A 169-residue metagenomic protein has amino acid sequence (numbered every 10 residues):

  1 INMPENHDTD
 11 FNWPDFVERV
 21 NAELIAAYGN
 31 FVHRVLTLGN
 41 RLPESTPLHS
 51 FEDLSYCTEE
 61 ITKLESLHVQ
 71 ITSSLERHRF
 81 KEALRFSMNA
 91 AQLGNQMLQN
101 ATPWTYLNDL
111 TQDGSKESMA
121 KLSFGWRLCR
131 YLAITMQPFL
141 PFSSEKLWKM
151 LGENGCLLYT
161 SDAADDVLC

Functional and structural regions predicted by a protein language model:
I1, D8-N12, R85-F86, L140-F142 (+1 more regions): Short coil/turn segments at secondary-structure boundaries
I1-D53, N154-L158: Catalytic adenosine-cofactor/nucleotide-binding cores of aminoacyl-tRNA synthetases and other
N2, L67-V69, R130-L132: Short hydrophobic "helix-edge" motifs at membrane interfaces and signal-peptide entry regions
F11-L24, S66-R85: Extended, non-catalytic structural segments that build the interaction scaffolds of large macromolecular assemblies
V20, L24-A27, F31, Y56 (+4 more regions): Amphipathic alpha-helix face/heptad-repeat signature
V32-I71, A91, N95-S115: Conserved, charged catalytic cores of large soluble enzymes
S73, R77-R79, M88-S161: Basic, alpha-helical terminal appendages of large translation-related enzymes
Y159-C169: Single conserved hydrophobic/aromatic residue that forms the stacking wall/gate of nucleotide- or nucleobase-binding
